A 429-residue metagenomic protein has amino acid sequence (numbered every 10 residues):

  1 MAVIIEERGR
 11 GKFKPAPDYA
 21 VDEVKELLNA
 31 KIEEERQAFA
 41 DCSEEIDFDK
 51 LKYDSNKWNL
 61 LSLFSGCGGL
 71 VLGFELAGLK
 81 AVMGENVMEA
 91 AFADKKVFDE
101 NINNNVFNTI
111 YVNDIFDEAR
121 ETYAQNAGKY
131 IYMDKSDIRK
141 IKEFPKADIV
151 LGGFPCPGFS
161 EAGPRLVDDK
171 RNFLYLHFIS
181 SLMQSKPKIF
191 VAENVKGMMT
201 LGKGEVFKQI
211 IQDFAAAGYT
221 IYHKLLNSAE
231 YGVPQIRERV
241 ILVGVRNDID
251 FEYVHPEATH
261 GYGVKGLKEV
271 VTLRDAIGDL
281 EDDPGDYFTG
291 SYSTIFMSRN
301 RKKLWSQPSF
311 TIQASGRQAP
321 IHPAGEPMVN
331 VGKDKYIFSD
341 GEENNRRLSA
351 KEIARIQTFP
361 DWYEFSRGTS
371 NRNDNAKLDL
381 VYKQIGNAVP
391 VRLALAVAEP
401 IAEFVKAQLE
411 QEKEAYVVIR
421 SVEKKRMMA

Functional and structural regions predicted by a protein language model:
M1-D47, L51, W58, D286-A429: C-terminal target-recognition/interaction regions appended to catalytic cores
L28-K186, M198, E205: Core alpha/beta nucleotide-donor-binding catalytic domains of modification enzymes
G68, L72, D117, L176 (+7 more regions): A structural signal for well-ordered alpha-helical segments within the folded catalytic domains of diverse enzymes
G78, F154, M199-G202, F214 (+3 more regions): A generic secondary-structure signal for well-formed alpha-helical elements
K140-A147, S160-T311, G316-A319: Class I S-adenosyl-L-methionine
G153, I189, R347-A350: Short aromatic/basic micro-patch
